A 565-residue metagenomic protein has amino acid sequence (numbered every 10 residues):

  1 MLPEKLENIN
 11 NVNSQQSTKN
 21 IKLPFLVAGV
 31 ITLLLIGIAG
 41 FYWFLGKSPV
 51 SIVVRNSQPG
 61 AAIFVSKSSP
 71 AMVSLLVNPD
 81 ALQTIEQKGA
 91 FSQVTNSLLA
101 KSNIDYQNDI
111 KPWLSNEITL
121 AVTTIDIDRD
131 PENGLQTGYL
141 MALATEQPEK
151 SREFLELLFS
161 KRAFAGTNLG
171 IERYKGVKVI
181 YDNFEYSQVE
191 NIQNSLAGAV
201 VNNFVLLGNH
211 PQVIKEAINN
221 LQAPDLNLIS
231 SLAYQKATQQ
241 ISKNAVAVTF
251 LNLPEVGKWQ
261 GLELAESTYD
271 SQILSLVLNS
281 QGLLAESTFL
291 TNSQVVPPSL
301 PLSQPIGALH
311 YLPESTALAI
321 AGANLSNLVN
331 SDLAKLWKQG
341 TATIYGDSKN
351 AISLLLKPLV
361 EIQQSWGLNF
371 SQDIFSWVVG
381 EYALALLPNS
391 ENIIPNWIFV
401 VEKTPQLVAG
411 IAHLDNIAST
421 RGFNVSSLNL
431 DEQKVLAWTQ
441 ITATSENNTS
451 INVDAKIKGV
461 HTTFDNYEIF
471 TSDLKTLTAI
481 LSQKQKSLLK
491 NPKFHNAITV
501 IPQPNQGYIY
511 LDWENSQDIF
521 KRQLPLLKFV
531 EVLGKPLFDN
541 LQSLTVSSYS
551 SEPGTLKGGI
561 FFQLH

Functional and structural regions predicted by a protein language model:
E4, N11-Y42, V53-S57, E190-I192 (+4 more regions): Leucine-rich, highly hydrophobic segment in Treponema pallidum outer-membrane-associated proteins
K19-G29, L34-N168, G176, L251 (+1 more regions): Structural boundary/hinge residues at secondary-structure and domain interfaces
W43, P49-V54, S97-S102, L158-S160 (+12 more regions): A short linear-motif detector with a strong N-terminal bias
V73, P112-Q235, F375-A497: Single conserved position on a long alpha-helix in the C-terminal lobe of the eukaryotic protein kinase
A81, E149-S151, I214, G257 (+5 more regions): Residue-level signal for secondary-structure boundary sites
L99-I104, L169-G170, L226-L228, Y234-A237 (+7 more regions): Short, surface-exposed, polar/charged, turn-prone segments marking secondary-structure boundaries
I344, F399, F529-L533: C-terminal/domain-terminus segments
